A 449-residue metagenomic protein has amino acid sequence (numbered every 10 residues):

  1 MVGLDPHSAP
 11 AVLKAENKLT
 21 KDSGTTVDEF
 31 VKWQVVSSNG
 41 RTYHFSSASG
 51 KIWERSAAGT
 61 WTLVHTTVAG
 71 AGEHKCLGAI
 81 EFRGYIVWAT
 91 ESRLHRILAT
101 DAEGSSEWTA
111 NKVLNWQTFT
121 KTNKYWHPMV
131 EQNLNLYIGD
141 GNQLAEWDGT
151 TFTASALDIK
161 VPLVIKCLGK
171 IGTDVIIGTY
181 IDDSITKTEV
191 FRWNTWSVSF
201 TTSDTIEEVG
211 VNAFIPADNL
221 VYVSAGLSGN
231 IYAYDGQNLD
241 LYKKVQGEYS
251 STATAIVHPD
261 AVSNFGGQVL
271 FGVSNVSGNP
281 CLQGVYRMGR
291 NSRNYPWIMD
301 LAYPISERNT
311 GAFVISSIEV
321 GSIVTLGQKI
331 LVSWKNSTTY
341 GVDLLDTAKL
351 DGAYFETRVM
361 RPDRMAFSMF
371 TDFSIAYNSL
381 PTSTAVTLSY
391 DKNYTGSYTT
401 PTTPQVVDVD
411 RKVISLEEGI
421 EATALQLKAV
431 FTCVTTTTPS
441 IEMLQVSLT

Functional and structural regions predicted by a protein language model:
M1-G70, K75-L114, Y125-W126, N133-A156 (+8 more regions): N-terminal beta-propeller domains
T26-E29, A71-E73, T120-N123, M129 (+7 more regions): Conserved loop/turn at the beginning of each blade in beta-propeller domains
R55-A57, T90-E91, I97-A102, Y295-D300 (+1 more regions): Non-cytosolic beta-sandwich-type ligand-binding/adhesion modules
T62-V68, S105-Q117, T153-I159, S199-I206 (+4 more regions): Beta-propeller fold detector
F152, L157, V198, Q237-L239 (+2 more regions): A short, polar beta-strand/turn micro-motif
A156, T202, S316-V320, V409-G419: Exposed aromatic-hydrophobic patches
Q246-D260, S292-T325: Conserved blade-ending motifs and adjacent loop-strand segments that build the rim/top face of beta-propeller domains
A312-R358: Blade-level signature of beta-propeller repeat domains, shared across WD40, Kelch, NHL, RCC1 and BNR/Asp-box propellers
